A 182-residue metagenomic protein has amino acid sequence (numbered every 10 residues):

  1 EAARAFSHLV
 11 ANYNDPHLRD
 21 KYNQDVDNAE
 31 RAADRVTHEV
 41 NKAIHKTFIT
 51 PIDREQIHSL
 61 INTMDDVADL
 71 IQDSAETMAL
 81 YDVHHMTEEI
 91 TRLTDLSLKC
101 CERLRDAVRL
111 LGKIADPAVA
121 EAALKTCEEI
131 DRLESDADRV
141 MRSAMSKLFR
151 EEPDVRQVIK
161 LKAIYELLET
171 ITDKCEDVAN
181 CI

Functional and structural regions predicted by a protein language model:
E1-I182: Cytosolic, long alpha-helical scaffolding segments
